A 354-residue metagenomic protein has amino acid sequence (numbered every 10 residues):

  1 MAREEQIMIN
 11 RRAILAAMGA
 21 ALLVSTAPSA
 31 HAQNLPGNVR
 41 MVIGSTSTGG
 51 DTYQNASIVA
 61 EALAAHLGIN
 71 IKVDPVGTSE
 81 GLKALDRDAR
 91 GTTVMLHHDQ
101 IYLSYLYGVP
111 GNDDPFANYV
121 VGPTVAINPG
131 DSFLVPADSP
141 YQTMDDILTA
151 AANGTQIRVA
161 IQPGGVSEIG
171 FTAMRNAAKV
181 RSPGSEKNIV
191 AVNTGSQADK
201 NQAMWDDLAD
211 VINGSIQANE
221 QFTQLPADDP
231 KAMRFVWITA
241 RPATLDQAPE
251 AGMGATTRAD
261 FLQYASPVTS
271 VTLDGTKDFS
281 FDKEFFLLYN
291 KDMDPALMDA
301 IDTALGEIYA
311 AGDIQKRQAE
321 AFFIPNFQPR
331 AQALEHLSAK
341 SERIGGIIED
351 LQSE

Functional and structural regions predicted by a protein language model:
M1-I7: Short, Lys/Arg-enriched N-terminal segments with co-localized hydrophobic residues within the first ~10-30 amino acids
I7-A21: N-terminal secretory signal peptides and thylakoid transit peptides that target proteins across membranes
L23-A30: C-terminal segment of classical bacterial N-terminal signal peptides
H31-P115, S182-N213, F327, I348-S353: N-terminal (or domain-start) structured segment
L35-N38, A62-H66, R87-G91, L106-D199 (+1 more regions): Hinge/capping helix and adjacent helix->loop/strand transition within the periplasmic-binding protein
P36-V39, M293-E354: An extracytoplasmic/periplasmic, membrane-proximal ligand-sensing/linker region
L85, I161-D260: Ligand-binding pocket segment of bilobal, Venus flytrap-like solute-binding proteins
T223-Y309: C-terminal lobe and pocket-closing loops of periplasmic/extracytoplasmic Venus-flytrap solute-binding proteins
